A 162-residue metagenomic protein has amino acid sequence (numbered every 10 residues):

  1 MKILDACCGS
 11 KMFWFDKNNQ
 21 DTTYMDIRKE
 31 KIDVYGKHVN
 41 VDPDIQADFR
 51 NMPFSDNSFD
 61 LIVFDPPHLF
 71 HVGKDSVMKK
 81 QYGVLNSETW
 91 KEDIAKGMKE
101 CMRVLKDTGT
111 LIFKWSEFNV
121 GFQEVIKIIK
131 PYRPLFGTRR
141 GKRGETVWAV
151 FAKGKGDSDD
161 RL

Functional and structural regions predicted by a protein language model:
M1-L162: Class I S-adenosyl-L-methionine-dependent methyltransferase catalytic core
